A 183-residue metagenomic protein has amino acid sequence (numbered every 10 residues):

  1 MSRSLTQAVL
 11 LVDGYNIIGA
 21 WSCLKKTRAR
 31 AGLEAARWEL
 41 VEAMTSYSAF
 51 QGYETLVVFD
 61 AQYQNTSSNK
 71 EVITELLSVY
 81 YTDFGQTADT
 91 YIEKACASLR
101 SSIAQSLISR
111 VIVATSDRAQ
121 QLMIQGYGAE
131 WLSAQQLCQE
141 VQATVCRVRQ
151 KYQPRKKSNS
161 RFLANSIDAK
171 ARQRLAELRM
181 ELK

Functional and structural regions predicted by a protein language model:
S2-V9, N16-K183: Nuclease catalytic cores that cleave nucleic-acid phosphodiester bonds, predominantly acidic two-metal-ion
